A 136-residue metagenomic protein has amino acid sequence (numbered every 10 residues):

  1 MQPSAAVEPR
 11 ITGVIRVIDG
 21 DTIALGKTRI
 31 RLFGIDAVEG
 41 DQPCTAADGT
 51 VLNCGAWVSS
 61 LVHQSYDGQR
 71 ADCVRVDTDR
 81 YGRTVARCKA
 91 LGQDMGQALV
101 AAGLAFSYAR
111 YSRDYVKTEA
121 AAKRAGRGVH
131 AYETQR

Functional and structural regions predicted by a protein language model:
M1-R136: Small beta-barrel nucleic-acid-binding modules, primarily SNase/OB-fold domains and secondarily Tudor-like barrels
